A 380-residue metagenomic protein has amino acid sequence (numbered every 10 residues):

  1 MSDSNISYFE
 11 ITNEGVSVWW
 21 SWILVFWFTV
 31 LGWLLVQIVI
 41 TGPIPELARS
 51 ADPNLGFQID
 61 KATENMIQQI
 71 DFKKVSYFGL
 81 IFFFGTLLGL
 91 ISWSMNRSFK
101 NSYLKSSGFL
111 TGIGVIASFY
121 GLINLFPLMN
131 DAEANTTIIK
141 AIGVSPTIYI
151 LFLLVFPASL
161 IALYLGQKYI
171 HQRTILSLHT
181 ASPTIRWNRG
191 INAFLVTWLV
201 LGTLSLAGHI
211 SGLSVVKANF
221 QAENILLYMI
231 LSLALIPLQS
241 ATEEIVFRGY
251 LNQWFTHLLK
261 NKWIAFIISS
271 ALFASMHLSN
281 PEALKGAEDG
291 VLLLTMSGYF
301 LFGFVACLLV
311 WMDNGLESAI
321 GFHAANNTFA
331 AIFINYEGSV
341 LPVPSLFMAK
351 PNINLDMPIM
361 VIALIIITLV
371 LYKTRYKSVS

Functional and structural regions predicted by a protein language model:
M1-T174, V343-S380: N-terminal, membrane-interfacial amphipathic/helix-forming hydrophobic leader that caps and precedes the first
F26, T184-L199, W263-I267, H323 (+1 more regions): Interfacial aromatic "cap" segments that immediately flank transmembrane helices in multipass membrane proteins
W27, L31, F82, P157-A158 (+3 more regions): Membrane-embedded alpha-helical segments of transport systems, primarily multispan ion/solute transporters
V36, I40-P45, S92, N96 (+16 more regions): Membrane-water interface at transmembrane helix exits
G114, Y120-L153, R173-T242, N252-Q253 (+1 more regions): Juxtamembrane helix-loop-helix connectors linking adjacent transmembrane helices in multi-pass membrane enzymes
Y228-S380: Transmembrane helix-loop-helix hairpins at the membrane interface of multi-pass integral membrane proteins
